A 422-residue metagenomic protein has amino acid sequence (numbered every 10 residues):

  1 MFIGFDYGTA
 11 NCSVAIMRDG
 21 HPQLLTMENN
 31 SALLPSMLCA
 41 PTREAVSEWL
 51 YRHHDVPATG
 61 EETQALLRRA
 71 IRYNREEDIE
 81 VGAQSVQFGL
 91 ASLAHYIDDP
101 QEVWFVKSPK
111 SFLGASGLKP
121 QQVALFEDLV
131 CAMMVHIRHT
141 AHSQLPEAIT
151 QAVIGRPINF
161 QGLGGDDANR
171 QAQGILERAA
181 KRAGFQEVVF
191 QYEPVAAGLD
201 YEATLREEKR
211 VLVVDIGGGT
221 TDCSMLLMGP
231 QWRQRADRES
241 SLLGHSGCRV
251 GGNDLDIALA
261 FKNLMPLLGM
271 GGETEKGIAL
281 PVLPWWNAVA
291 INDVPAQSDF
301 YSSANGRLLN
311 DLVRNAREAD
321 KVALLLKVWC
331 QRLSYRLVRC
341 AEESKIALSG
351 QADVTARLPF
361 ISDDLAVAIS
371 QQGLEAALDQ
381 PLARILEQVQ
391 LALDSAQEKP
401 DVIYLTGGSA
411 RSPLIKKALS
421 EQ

Functional and structural regions predicted by a protein language model:
M1-L34, A70-V213, L227-C248, A366 (+1 more regions): N-terminal phosphate-binding loop and flanking beta/alpha elements of the actin-like ATPase fold
Y7-C12, I16, D55-R68, A124-E127 (+5 more regions): N-terminal secretory/membrane-targeting helices
A10, G219-T221: Conserved Rossmann-like nucleotide-cofactor binding loop
G20, N29-E76: Extended N-terminal export/anchoring regions of large proteins
P35-A40, Q64, M228-F360: Phosphate-binding glycine-rich/basic clefts of nucleotide- and phosphate-handling proteins, predominantly
T42-V46, I71-R75, G114-L118, H139-H142 (+5 more regions): Non-catalytic alpha-helical coupling and interface elements of nucleotide-dependent molecular machines and regulators
K107, G174, R178, C223 (+1 more regions): Residues on a specific face of well-ordered alpha-helices
